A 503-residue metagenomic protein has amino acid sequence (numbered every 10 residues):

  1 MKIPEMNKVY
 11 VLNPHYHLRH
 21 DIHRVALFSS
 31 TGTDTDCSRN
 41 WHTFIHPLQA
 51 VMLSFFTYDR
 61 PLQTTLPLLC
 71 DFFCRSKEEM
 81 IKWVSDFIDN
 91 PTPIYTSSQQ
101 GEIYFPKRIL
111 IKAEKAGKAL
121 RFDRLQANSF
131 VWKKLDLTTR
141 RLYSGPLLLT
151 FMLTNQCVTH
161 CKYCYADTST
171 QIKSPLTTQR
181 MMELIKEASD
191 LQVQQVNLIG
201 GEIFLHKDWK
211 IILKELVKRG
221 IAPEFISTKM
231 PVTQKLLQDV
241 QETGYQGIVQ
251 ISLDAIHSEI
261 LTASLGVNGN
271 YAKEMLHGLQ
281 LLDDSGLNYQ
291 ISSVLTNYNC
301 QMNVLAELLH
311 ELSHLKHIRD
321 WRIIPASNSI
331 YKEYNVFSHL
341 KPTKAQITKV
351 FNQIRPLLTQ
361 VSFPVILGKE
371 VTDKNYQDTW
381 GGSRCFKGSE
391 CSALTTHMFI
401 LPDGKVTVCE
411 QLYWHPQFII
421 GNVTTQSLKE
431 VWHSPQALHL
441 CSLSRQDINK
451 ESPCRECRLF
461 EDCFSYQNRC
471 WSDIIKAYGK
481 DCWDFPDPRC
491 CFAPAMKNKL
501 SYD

Functional and structural regions predicted by a protein language model:
M1-A26, A345-K349, D473, A477: Hydrophobic, helix-prone linear segments
P4-N13, K405, Q411-D503: Flexible mid-to-C-terminal extensions adjoining Fe-S/redox cofactors in radical SAM and related proteins
D21-A50: Short alpha-helical segments that sit at the start of domains
W41-L149, E456: Long, charge-rich, low-complexity alpha-helical segments
N90, I94, I109-G247: Conserved alpha-helical substructure of the radical SAM core
R124-G145, K374-W380, N422-K450: Short, charged low-complexity linear segments at domain edges
Q156, H160, C164-D167, L394 (+4 more regions): Cys/His-rich metal-chelating microdomains
E242, G247-I248, S252-V406, Q411-V423: Radical SAM enzyme [4Fe-4S]-AdoMet core and its adjacent flexible, acidic and glycine-rich loops/tails across
